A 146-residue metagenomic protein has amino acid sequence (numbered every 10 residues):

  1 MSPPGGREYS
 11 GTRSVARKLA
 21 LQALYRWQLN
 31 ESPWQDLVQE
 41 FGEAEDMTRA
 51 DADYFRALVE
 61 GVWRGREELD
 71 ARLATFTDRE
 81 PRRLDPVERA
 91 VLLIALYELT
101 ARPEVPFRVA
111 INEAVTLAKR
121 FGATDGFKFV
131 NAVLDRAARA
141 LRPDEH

Functional and structural regions predicted by a protein language model:
M1-H146: N-terminal interaction/assembly modules
